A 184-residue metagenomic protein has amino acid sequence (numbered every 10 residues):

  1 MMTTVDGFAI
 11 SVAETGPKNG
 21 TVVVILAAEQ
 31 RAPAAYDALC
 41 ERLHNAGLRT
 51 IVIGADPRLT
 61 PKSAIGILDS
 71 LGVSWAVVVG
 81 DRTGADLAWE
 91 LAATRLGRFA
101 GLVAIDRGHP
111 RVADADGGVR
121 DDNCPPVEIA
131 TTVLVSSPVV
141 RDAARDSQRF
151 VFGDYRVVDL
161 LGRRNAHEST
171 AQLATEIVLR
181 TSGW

Functional and structural regions predicted by a protein language model:
M1-S11: N-terminal cap/lid segment of alpha/beta-hydrolase-fold proteins
A13-P57: Conserved HGGG/HGGXW glycine-rich cap/lid loop of the alpha/beta-hydrolase fold
L59-A76: Conserved acidic catalytic loop of the alpha/beta-hydrolase fold
V79-A88: Gly/Ala-rich beta-loop-alpha elbow adjacent to hydrolase catalytic centers
L87-L91, A113: Hydrolases whose catalytic domains are alpha/beta-hydrolase-1, hotdog thioesterase, or metallo-beta-lactamase-like
G97-D114: A conserved short beta-strand
P110-S169: The feature captures the conserved acid-bearing segment of alpha/beta-hydrolase catalytic domains
G162-S182: Post-His helix in hydrolase/transferase enzymes
